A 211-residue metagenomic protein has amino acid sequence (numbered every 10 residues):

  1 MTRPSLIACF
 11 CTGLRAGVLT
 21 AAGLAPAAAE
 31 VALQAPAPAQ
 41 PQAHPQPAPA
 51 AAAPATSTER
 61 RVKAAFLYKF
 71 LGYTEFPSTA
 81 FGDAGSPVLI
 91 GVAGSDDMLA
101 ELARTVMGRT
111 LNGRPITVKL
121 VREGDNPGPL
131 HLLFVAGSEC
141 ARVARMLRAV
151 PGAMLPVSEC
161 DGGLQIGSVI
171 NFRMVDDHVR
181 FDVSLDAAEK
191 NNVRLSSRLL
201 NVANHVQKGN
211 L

Functional and structural regions predicted by a protein language model:
T2-R15, A21-L211: Short hydrophobic alpha-helices and adjacent helix-cap/hinge residues
